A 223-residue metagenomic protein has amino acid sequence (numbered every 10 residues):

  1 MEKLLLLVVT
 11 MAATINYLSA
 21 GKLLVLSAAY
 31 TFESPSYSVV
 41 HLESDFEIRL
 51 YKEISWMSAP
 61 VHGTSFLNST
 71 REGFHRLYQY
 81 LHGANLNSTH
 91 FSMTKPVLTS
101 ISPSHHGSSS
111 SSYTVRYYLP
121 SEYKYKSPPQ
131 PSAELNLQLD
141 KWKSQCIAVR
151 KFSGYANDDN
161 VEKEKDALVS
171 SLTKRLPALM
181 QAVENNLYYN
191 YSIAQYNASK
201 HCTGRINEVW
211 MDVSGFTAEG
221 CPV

Functional and structural regions predicted by a protein language model:
E2-V223: A solvent-exposed interaction/effector surface
